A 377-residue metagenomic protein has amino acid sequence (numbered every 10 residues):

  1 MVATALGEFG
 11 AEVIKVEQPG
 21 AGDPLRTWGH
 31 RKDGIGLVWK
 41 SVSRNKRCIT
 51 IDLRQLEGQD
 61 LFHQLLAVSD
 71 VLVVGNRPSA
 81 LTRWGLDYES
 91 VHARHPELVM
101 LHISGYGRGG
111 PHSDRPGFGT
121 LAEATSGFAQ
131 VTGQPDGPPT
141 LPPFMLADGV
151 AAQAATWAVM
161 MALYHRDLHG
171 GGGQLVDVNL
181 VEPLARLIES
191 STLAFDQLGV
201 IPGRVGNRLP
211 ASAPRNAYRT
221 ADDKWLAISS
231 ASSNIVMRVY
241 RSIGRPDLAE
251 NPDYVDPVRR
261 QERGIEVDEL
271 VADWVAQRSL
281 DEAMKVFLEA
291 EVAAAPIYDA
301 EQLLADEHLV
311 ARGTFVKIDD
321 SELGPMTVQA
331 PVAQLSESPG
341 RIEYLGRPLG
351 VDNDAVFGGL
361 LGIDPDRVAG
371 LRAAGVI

Functional and structural regions predicted by a protein language model:
M1-G171, P348, D352-I377: N-terminal helix-loop segment corresponding to the beta1-alpha1 unit of nucleotide/adenylate-binding folds
G20, Y106-G107, L180-A185, D222 (+2 more regions): Glycine-rich beta-alpha junction loops
L86, E123, V150-W157, N179 (+7 more regions): Conserved active-site and cofactor/substrate-binding residues in soluble primary-metabolism enzymes
R108, D136-L146, D167-L184, R204-P210 (+2 more regions): Conserved Rossmann-fold dehydrogenase catalytic segment
A152-Q174, R186, S190-L198, Y240-P246: Oxidoreductase and adenylate-handling cofactor-binding alpha/beta cores
P202-G203, R219-A221, Q302-I377: Terminal low-complexity tails and localization/encapsulation signals of metabolic enzymes
P214-A290, A294: Aromatic-enriched alpha-helical interface/lid elements that frame and gate functional surfaces
L288-L309: Conserved PLP cofactor-binding pocket of PLP-dependent enzymes
